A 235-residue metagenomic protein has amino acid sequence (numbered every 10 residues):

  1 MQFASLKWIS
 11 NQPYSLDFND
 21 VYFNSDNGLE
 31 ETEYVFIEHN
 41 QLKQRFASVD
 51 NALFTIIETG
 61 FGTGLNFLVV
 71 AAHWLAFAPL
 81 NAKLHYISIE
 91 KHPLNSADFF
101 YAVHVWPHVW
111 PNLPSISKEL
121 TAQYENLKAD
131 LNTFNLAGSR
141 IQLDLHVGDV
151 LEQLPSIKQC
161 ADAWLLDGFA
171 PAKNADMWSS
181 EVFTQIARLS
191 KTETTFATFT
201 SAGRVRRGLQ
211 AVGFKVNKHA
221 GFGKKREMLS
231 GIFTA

Functional and structural regions predicted by a protein language model:
M1-F54, A72-H108: Rossmann-like AdoMet
I56-E58, G62, S88, T198: Class I SAM-dependent methyltransferase core
T63-L68: Glycine-rich SAM-binding Motif I of class I
F100-I157: S-adenosyl-L-methionine
L151, A161-D176: A short SAM/SAH-binding and catalytic strip from SAM-dependent methyltransferases
A163-L166, S190-T200: Conserved beta-strand signature within the Rossmann-like core of class I S-adenosyl-L-methionine
D176-E193: A short glycine-rich, Lys/Arg-flanked "PGG" loop and its adjoining helix->strand segment in the class I
A202-A235: Class I S-adenosyl-L-methionine
